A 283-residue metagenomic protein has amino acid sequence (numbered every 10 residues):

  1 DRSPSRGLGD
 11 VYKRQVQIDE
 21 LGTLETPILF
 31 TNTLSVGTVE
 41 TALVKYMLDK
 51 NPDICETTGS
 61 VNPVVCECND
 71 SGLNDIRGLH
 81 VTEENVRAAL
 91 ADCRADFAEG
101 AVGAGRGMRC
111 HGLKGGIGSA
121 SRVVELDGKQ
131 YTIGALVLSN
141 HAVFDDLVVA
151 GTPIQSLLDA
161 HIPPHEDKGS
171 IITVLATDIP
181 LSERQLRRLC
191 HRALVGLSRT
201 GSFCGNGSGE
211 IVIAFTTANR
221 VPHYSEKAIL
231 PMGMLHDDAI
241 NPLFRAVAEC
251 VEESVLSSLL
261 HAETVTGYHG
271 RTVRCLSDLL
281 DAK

Functional and structural regions predicted by a protein language model:
D1-Y12: Short, small-residue-biased leader/transition segments that mark boundaries at the very start of proteins
V16-D19, S121-E125, I133-S139, A160-I162 (+3 more regions): Short beta-strand elements
T26-L29, T33-P163: Glycine-rich, mobile lid/loop segments that gate access to catalytic sites or pores
A42, Y46, K50, E84-C93 (+5 more regions): Stable alpha-helical structural segments in soluble proteins, enriched in small hydrophobic residues
D53-N62, F97-A101, V149, E183 (+2 more regions): Flexible, glycine/charged-enriched surface loops at secondary-structure junctions
S139-A142, G151-P164, S170-V174, L186-T200: Conserved mixed alpha/beta catalytic, RNA-binding, or beta-rich assembly cores of soluble enzyme, regulatory
T173-R245, Y268: Hydrophobic alpha-helical bundle architecture
Y224-K283: Internal helix-turn-beta structural module
